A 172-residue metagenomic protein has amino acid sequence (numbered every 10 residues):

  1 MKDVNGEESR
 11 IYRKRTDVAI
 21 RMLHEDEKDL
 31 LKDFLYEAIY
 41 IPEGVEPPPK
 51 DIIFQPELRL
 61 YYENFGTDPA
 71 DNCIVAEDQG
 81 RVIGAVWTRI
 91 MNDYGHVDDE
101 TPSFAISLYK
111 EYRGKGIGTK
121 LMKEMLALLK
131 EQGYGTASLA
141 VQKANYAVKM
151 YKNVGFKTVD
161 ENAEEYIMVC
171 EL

Functional and structural regions predicted by a protein language model:
K2-R13, N162-L172: Terminal substrate-recognition subdomain of acyl/acetyltransferases
D17-D33: A short beta-loop-alpha structural element at the N-terminal edge of CoA-dependent acyl/N-acetyltransferase catalytic
A19, S103-S107, S138-A140, I167-V169: Short aromatic/hydrophobic contact patches that present stacked aromatics for nucleic-acid/ligand binding
E25, I39-I41, P49-E100, A105-Y109: Acetyl-CoA-dependent GNAT
A105, G114-A127, E131, K152-N153: Conserved acetyl-CoA-binding loop-helix of GNAT-fold acetyltransferases
G118, M122, A144-A147, E164-C170: Short glycine/proline-centered loop/turn elements that form peptide/ligand docking sites
L129-Q142: Conserved GNAT acetyl-CoA-binding A-motif
K152-N162: Conserved acetyl-CoA-binding loop of GNAT-fold acetyltransferases
